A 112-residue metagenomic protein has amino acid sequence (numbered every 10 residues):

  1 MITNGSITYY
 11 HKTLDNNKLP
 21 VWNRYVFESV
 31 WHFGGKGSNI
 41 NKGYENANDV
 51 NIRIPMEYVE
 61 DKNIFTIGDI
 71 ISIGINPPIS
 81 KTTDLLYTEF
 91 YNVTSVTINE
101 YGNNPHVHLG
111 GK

Functional and structural regions predicted by a protein language model:
M1-F27: Active-site-proximal polar cores
P20-K112: Short, conserved turn/kink motifs that form compact alpha/beta structural patches or helix kinks used as
